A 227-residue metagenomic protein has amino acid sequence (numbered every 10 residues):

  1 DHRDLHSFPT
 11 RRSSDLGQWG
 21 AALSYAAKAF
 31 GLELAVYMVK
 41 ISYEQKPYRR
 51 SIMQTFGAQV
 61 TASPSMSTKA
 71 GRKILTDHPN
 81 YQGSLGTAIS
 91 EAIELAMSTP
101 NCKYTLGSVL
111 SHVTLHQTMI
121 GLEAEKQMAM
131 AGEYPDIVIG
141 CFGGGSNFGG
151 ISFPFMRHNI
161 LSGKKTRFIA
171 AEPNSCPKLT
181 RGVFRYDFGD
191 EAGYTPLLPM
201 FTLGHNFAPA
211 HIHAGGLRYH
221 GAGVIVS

Functional and structural regions predicted by a protein language model:
D1-H2, H6-S13: Short, small-residue-biased leader/transition segments that mark boundaries at the very start of proteins
R11-I41, Y134-F148, F168-I169: A short, small-residue-rich loop immediately preceding and capping a beta-strand
R12, T61-S63, Y104-S108, I139-G140 (+1 more regions): General beta-strand structural signal in soluble alpha/beta enzymes
W19-Q82, K178-E191: Active-site-proximal loop->helix
F30-L34, T55-A58, T99-K103, E133-I137 (+1 more regions): Short coil/turn connectors at secondary-structure junctions
T68, K73-H112, I120, G132 (+2 more regions): Active-site/ligand-binding loops adjacent to catalytic centers
G121, E125: N-terminal small/polar loop signature for handling phosphorylated ligands or for N-terminal nucleophile
K126-E133: Phosphate/pyrophosphate-binding loops at sites that engage ATP/ADP/AMP, CoA/4′-phosphopantetheine, polyphosphate
